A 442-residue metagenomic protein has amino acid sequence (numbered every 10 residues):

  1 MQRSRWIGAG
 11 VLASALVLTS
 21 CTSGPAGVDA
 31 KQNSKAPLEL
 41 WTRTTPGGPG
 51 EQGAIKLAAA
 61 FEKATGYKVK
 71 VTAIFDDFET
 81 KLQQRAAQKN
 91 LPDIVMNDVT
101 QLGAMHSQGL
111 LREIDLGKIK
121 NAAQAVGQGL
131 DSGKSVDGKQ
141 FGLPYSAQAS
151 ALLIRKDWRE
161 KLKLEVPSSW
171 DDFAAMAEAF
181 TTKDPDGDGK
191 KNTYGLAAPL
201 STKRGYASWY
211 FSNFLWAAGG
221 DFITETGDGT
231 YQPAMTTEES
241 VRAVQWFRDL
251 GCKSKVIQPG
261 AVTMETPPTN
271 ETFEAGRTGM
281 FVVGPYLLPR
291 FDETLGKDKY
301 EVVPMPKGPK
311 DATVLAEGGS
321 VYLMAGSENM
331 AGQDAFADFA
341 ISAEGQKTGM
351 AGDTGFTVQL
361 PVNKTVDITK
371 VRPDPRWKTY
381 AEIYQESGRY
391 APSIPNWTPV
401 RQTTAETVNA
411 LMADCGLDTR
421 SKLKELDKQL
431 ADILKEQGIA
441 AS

Functional and structural regions predicted by a protein language model:
Q2-A104, L116-A123, V262, P309 (+5 more regions): Conserved N-terminal structural module of periplasmic/extracytoplasmic solute-binding proteins
Q32, V99-S150, G189-N192, A207-Y210 (+4 more regions): Hinge/lid segment of periplasmic solute-binding proteins
K63-A73, N90-L91, K139, K163-L164 (+2 more regions): A local structural motif
D93-M96, G279-G284: Paired acidic/hydrophobic, glycine-rich loop segments that form the ligand-binding mouth/hinge of periplasmic-binding
D137, F141-Y145, S150, A174-Q232: Extracytoplasmic/periplasmic solute-binding protein
E160, E386-S442: Conserved C-terminal helix/tail region of periplasmic/extracytoplasmic solute-binding proteins
A177, D228-A261: Glycine-centered hinge/linker elements that transmit conformational signals in sensory and ligand-binding systems
P285-K297, G308-E406, A441-S442: C-terminal lobe and pocket-closing loops of periplasmic/extracytoplasmic Venus-flytrap solute-binding proteins
